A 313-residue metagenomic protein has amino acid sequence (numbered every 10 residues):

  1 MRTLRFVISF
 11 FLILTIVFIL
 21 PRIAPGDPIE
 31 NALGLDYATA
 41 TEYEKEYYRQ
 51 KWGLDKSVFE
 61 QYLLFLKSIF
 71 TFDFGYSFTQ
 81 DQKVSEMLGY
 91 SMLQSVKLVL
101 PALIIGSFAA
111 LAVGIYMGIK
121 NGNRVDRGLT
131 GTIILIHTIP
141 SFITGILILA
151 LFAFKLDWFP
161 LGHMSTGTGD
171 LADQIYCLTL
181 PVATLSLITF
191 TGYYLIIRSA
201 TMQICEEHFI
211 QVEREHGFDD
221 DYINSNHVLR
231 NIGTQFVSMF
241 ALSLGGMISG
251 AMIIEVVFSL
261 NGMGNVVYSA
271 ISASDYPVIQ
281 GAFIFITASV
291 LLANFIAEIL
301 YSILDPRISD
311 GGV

Functional and structural regions predicted by a protein language model:
M1-T3, A112-I148: Cytoplasmic-entry segments and transmembrane alpha-helices of multi-pass inner-membrane transporters
F10-E60, W158-Q174: Hydrophobic alpha-helical transmembrane segments of membrane transport/permease proteins and related membrane-embedded
F10-I19, L135-L147, F240-L244: Hydrophobic alpha-helical membrane-insertion segments
A40-T71, L178, F258-S269: Short hydrophobic, aromatic-rich alpha-helical segments embedded in or entering the lipid bilayer of multi-pass
L54-L111: An internal, D/E-rich "acidic patch" concept
L88, M92-V125, T168-V313: Alpha-helical transmembrane segments of integral membrane proteins, especially multi-pass inner/plasma-membrane
T130-G192: Membrane-water interface segments at transmembrane-helix boundaries in multipass membrane proteins
